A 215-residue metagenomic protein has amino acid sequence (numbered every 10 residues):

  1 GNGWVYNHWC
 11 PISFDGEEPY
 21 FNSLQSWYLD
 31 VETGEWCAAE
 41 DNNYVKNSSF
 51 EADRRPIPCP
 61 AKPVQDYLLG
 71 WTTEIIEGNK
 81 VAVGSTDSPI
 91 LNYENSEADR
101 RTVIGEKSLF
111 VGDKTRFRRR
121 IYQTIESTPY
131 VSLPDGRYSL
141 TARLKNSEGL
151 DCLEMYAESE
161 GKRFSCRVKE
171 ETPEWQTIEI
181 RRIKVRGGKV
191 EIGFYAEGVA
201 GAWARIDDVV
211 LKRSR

Functional and structural regions predicted by a protein language model:
G1-C59, S88-P89, Y93-N95, R100-V103 (+2 more regions): Carbohydrate-active catalytic/glycan-binding domains of CAZyme proteins, especially the secreted or lumenal ectodomains
W4, Y195-R213: Extracellular carbohydrate recognition
F50, F117-G149, E179-R182, I192 (+1 more regions): Extra-cytoplasmic beta-strand recognition segments
E51-S85: Short, tryptophan-glycine- and acidic/Ser/Thr-enriched carbohydrate-recognition patches
P58-Q65, R119-I121, E148-S159, I192: Beta-strand acidic-aromatic groove motif in beta-rich domains, primarily in extracellular
S108-I121, K169-E171: Extracellular beta-rich ligand/substrate-recognition surface
S139-E174: Extracellular ligand-binding interfaces
E160-K189, V199-G201: Extracellular carbohydrate recognition and processing domains and analogous Trp-centered ligand-binding platforms
